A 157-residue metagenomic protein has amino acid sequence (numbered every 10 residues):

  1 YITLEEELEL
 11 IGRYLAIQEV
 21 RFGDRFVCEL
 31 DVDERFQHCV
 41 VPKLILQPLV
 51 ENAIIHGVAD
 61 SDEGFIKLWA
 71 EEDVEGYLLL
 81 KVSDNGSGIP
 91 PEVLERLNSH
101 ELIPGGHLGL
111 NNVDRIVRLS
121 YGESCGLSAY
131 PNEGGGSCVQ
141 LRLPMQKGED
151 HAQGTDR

Functional and structural regions predicted by a protein language model:
Y1-Y130, G136-C138: Two-component histidine phosphotransfer core
I89, Q146-D150: Charged/polar, low-hydrophobicity segments characteristic of intrinsically disordered regions and flexible loops
S137-Q146: Short C-terminal beta-strand
H151-T155: Gram-positive cell-envelope targeting signals
